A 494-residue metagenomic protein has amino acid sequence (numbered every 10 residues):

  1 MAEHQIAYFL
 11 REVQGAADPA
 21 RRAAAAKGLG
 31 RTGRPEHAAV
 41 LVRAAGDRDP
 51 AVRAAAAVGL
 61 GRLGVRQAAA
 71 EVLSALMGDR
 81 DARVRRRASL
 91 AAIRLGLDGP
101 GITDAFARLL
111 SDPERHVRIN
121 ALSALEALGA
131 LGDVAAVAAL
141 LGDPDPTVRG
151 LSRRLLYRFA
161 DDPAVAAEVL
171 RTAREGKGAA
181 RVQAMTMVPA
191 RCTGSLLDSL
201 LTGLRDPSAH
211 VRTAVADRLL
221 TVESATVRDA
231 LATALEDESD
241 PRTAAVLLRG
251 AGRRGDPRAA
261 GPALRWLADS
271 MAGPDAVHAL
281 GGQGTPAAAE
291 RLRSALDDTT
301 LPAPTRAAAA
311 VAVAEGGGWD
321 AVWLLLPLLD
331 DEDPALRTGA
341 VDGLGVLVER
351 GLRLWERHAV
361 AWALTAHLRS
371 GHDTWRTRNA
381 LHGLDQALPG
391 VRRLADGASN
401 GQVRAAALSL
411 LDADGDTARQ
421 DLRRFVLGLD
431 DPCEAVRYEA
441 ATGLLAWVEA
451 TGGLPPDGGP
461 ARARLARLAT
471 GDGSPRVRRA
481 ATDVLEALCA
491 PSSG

Functional and structural regions predicted by a protein language model:
M1-A39, R43-A54, V58, R62 (+4 more regions): N-terminal alpha-helical scaffold/docking segments in eukaryotic complex subunits
A2-V13, R34-G46, V65-G78, L97-S111 (+12 more regions): Amphipathic alpha-helical scaffolding segments comprising HEAT/armadillo-like alpha-solenoid repeats
D18-A20, P35, P50-A51, A82-R83 (+14 more regions): Alpha-helix N-cap/helix-start positions at coil->helix boundaries
A23-A24, A39, A54-A55, R86-R87 (+15 more regions): Alpha-solenoid HEAT/ARM repeat scaffold
G30, G61, I93, E126 (+11 more regions): Structural signature of alpha-helical solenoid repeat scaffolds
R154, G178, V182, T186-M187 (+5 more regions): Extended alpha-solenoid helical-repeat scaffolds
A366-R369, Y438-L444: HEAT-repeat alpha-solenoid elements in large eukaryotic scaffold proteins
A466, T470-G494: Eukaryotic acidic, Ser/Thr-rich intrinsically disordered low-complexity regions
